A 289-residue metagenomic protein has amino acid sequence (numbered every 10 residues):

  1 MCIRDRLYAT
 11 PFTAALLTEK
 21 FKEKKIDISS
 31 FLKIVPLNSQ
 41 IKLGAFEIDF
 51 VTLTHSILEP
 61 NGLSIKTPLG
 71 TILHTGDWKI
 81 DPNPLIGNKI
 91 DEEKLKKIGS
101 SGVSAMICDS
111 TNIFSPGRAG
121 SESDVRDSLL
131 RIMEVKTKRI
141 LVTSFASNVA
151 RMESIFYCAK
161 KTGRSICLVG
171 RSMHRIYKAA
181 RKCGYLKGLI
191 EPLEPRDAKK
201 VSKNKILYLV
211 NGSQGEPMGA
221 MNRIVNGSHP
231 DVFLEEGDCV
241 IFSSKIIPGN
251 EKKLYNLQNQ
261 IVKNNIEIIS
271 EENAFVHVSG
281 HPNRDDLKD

Functional and structural regions predicted by a protein language model:
R4-K200, G219-P230, K252-Y255: His/Asp/Glu-rich metal-coordinating catalytic cores of metallo-dependent phosphodiesterases/hydrolases acting on
A180-L186, I190-D289: C-terminal regulatory/interaction regions
